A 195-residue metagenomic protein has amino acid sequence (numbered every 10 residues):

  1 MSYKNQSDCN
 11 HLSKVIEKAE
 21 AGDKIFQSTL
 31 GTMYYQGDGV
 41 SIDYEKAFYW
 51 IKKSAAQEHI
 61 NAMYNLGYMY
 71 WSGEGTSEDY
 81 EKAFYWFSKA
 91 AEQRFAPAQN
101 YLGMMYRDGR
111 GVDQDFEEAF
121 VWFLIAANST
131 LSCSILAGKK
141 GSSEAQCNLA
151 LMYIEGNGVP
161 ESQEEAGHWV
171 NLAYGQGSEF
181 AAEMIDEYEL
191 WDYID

Functional and structural regions predicted by a protein language model:
S7-K18, S129-S134: Repeat-mediated protein-protein interaction surfaces in helical alpha-solenoids
C9-L12, I16, K24-T32, K52 (+5 more regions): Alpha-helical tetratricopeptide repeat
E20-D23, Q36-D38, D43, A56-H59 (+11 more regions): Short helix-capping/linker turns of helical repeat alpha-solenoids
S28, Y64, Y85, N100 (+4 more regions): TPR/TPR-like alpha-solenoid signature
T29-Q36, M63-S72, Y101-D108, N148-E155 (+1 more regions): Hydrophobic face of amphipathic alpha-helices that form TPR/SEL1-like repeat modules and related alpha-solenoid
L172-D195: Terminal, low-structured helical/coil segments at or just beyond the last alpha-helical repeat
